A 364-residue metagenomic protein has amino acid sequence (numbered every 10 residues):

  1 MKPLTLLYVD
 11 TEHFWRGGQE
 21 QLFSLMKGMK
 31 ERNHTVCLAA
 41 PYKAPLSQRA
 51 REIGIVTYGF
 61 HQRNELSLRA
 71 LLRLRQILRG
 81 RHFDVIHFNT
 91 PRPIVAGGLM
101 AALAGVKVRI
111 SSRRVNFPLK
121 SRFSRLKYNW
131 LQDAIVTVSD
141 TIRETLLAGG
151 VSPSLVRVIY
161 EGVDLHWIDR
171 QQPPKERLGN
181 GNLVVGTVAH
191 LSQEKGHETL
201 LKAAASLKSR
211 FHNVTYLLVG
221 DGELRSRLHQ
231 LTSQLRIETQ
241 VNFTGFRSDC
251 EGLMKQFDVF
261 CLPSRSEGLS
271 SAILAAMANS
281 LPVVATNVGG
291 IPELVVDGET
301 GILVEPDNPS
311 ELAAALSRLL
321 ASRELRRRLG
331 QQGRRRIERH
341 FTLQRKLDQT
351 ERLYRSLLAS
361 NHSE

Functional and structural regions predicted by a protein language model:
R16-K27, L183, T187-S209, Y216 (+4 more regions): A conserved mid-protein helix/loop that constitutes part of the nucleotide-sugar donor-binding site
L38-A40, P282-A285, V295: Short hydrophobic beta-strand element within catalytic cores of glycosyltransferases and related nucleotide-activated
E65-R69, L147-A148, P153-L155, G162-R177 (+3 more regions): Acidic anion/phosphate-binding donor-loop and adjacent secondary structure in glycosyltransferase catalytic cores
F88-I94, N116: Short His-centered aromatic/hydrophobic patch
A101, E311, R318, L325-H340 (+1 more regions): A short, well-ordered alpha-helix in the C-terminal region of glycosyltransferases
K107-D140, E144, G149-V151: A conserved, positively charged/aromatic
F246, R265: Aromatic "clamp/platform" in nucleotide-sugar-dependent glycosyltransferases that forms part of the donor/acceptor
D297-G298, I302-P309, R318-R323: Conserved acidic donor-binding segment of nucleotide-sugar-dependent glycosyltransferases
